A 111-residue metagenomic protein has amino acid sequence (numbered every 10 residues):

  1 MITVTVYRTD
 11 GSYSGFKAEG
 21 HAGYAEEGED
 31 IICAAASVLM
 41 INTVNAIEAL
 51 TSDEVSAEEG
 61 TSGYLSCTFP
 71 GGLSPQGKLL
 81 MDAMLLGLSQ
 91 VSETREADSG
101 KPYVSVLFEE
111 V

Functional and structural regions predicted by a protein language model:
M1-E29, I41, N45-V111: N-terminal intrinsically disordered, cationic/polar leader segments that include organellar targeting peptides
I32, A36: Short, conserved glycine- and acidic-residue-centered signature motifs in active-site or ligand-binding loops
